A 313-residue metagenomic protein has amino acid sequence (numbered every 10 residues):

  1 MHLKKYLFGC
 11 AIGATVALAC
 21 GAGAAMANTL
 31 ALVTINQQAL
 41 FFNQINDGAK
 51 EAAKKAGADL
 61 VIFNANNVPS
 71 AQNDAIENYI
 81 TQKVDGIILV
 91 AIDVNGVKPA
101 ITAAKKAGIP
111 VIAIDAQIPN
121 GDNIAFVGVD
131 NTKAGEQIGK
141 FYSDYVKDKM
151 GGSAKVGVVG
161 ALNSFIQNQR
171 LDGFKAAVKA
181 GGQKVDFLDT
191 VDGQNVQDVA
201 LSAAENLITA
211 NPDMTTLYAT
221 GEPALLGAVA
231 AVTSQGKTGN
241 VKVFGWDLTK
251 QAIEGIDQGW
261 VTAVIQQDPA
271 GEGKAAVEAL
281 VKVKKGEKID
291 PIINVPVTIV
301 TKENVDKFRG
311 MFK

Functional and structural regions predicted by a protein language model:
H2-L7, A25-K313: A residue-level marker of the well-folded mature domains of exported/periplasmic proteins
L7-V16: Sec-dependent N-terminal signal peptides
V16-A25: C-terminal segment of classical bacterial N-terminal signal peptides
